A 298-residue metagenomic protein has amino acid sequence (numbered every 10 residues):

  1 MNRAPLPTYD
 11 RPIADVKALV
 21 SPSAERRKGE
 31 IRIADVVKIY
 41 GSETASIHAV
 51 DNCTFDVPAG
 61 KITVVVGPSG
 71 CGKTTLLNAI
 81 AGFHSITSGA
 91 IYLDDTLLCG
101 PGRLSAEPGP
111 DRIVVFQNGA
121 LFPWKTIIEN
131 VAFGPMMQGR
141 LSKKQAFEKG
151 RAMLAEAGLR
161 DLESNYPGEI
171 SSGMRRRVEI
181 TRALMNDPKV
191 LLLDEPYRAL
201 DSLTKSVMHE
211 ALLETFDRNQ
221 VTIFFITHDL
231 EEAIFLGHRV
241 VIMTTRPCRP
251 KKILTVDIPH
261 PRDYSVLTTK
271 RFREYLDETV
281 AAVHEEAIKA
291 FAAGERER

Functional and structural regions predicted by a protein language model:
S42-T44, L98-F116, M137, K143-F147 (+1 more regions): ABC ATPase NBD coupling module
V64, V114, V178-A183, D187: ABC ATPase nucleotide-binding domain "signature" region
V66-P68: The feature captures the beta-strand-to-loop junction immediately N-terminal to the Walker
A81: Helix-to-loop junction immediately C-terminal to a conserved catalytic motif
G89-G100: Conserved ABC transporter NBD signature motif
G100, K143-L162, E214: Conserved ABC ATPase "signature" region
I128-M137, F147, R151, T255: Short helical segment in ABC ATPase nucleotide-binding domains corresponding to the A-loop/adjacent helical element
N165-G168, N186: Conserved signature/switch motifs of ABC ATPase nucleotide-binding domains
